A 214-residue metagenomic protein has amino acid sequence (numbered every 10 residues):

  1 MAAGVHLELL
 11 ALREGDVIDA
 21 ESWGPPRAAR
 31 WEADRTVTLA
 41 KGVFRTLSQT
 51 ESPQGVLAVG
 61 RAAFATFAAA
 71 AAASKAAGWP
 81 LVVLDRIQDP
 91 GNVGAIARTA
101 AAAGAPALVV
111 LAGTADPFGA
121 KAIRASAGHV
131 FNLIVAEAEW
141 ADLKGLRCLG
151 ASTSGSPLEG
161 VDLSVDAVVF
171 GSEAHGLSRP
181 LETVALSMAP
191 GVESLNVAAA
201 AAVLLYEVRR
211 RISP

Functional and structural regions predicted by a protein language model:
M1-Q49, R147: N-terminal positively charged helical leader segments and presequences
G15-P25, P117-F118, S156-L158, L177: Short, charged/polar "capping" segments at the starts of alpha-helices and the immediately preceding loops
D34-A40, L133-W140: Short acidic-hydrophobic, aromatic-tinged amphipathic segments that line or gate anion-handling sites
A40-R86: Hydrophobic alpha-helical segments and helix pairs
A58, T99-A103, T114-F131, S178-P214: Structured adenosyl-cofactor binding patch, chiefly the S-adenosyl-L-methionine
F67-A69, K75, A136-L143, L158: Short acidic low-complexity segments
K75-P117: Internal active-site segments that recognize and position negatively charged phosphoryl groups and nucleotide moieties
L149-V197: Active-site/ligand-binding-proximal alpha/beta "capping" segment
